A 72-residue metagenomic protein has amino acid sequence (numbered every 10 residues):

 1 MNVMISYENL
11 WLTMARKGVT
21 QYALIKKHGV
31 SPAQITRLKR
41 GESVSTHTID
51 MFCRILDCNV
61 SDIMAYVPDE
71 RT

Functional and structural regions predicted by a protein language model:
M1-A23: A short, Lys/Arg-rich alpha-helix, primarily the initiator
W11, Y22, T36, D50 (+1 more regions): Residues within the helices of the helix-turn-helix
A15, G29, R40, P68: Residue-level detection of the helix-turn-helix DNA-binding "recognition helix"
A15, K26, R54: Alpha-helical residues within the helix-turn-helix
G18-T36: Short alpha-helical DNA-recognition segment
A33, V44, T72: Short Asp/Glu-rich motifs
G41-R54: Short, basic-rich loop-to-helix N-cap that marks the start of a DNA-contacting helix
D57-T72: Short C-terminal boundary/hinge segments that cap the last helix of small helical domains
